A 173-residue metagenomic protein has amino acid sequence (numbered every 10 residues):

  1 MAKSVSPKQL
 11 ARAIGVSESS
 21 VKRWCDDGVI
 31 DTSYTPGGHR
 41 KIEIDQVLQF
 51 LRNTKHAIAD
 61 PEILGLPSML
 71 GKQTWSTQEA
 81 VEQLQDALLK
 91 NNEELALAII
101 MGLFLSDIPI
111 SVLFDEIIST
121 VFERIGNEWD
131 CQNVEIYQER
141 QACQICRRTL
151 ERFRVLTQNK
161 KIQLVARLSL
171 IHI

Functional and structural regions predicted by a protein language model:
M1-S20: Polyanion-binding surface elements
V5-P7, D27, L48: N-terminal charge/polar-biased segments
E18-S20, V29, S33-N159: Long amphipathic alpha-helical segments
W24: Residues in the recognition helix of alpha-helical DNA-binding motifs
I42, L168-S169: Well-ordered beta-strand positions enriched in small/hydrophobic/aromatic, beta-favoring residues
K160-L168: A short, charged/proline- and glycine-enriched loop that marks the coil->beta-strand transition at the N-terminal
I171-I173: Conserved small/polar residues in nucleotide/adenosyl-binding loops
